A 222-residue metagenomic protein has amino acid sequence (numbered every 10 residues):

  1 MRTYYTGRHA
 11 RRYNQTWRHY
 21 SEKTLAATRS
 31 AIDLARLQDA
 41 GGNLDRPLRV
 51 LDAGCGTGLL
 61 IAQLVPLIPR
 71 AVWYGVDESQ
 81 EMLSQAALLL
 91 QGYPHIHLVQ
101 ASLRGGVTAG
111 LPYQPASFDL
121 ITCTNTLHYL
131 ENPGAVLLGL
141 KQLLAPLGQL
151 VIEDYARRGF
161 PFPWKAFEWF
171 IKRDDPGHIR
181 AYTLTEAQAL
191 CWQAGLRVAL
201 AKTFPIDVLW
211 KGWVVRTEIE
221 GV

Functional and structural regions predicted by a protein language model:
M1-L44, L59, Q63, G105: Conserved class I S-adenosyl-L-methionine
L51-A53, T57-V107: Class I SAM-dependent methyltransferase SAM/SAH-binding core
G105-P115: Short conserved loop adjoining the S-adenosyl-L-methionine
T122: A conserved beta-strand element that flanks and buttresses the S-adenosyl-L-methionine
N125-T126: Short catalytic micro-motifs in class I SAM-dependent methyltransferases
G134-P146: A short glycine-rich, Lys/Arg-flanked "PGG" loop and its adjoining helix->strand segment in the class I
V151-A194, V198-L209: C-terminal alpha-helical "lid/dimerization" subdomain adjacent to the S-adenosyl-L-methionine
V214-V222: C-terminal lobe and adjacent flexible extensions of AdoMet/dcAdoMet transferase-like proteins
